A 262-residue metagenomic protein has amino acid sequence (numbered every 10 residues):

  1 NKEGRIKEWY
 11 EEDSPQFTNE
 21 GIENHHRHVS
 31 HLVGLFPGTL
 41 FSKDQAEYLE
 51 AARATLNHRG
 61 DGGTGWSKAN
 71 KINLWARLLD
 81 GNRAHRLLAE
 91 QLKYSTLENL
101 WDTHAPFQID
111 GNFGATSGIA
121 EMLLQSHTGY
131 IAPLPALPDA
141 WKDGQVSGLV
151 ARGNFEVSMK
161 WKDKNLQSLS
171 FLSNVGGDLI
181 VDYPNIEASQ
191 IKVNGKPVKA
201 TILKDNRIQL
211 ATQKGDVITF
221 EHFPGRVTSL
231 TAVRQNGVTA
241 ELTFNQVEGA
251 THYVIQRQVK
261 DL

Functional and structural regions predicted by a protein language model:
N1-Y130, W141-G144, Q167: Active-site core of glycosidic bond-cleaving carbohydrate-active enzymes
H26, G60, G148, S170 (+2 more regions): Residues embedded in well-ordered secondary-structure elements
N82-F223: Non-catalytic C-terminal accessory modules of carbohydrate-active enzymes
P224-G249: Pro/Thr/Ser/Gly-rich low-complexity, intrinsically disordered linker/stalk tracts
G249-L262: Extracellular low-complexity, O-glycosylation-prone stalks/linkers
